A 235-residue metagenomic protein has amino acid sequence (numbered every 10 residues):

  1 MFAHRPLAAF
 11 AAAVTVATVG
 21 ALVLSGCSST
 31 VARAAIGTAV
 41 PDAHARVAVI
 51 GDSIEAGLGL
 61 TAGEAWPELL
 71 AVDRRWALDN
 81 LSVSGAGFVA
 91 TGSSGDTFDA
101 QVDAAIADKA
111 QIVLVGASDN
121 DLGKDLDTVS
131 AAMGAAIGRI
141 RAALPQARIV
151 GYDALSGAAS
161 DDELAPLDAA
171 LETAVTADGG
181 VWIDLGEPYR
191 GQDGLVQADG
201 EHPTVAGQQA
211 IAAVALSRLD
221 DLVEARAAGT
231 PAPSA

Functional and structural regions predicted by a protein language model:
M1-I50, I54-T61, V72, D108 (+3 more regions): N-terminal secretory targeting modules
R46-A48, I54-A132: Conserved SGNH/GDSL esterase-like catalytic core that processes O-acyl groups on lipids and polysaccharides
W66, Q101, A132-I140, L167-L171: A general structural detector for well-ordered alpha-helical segments in enzyme core domains, enriched
A71, R75, A107, S118 (+5 more regions): Sec-exported extracytoplasmic/periplasmic mature domains
A77-D79, R148, G179-V181: Conserved beta-strand segments of alpha/beta enzyme cores
S82, D153, D184-G186: Residue-level recognition of beta-strand->loop/alpha-helix junctions
G116-N120, I137-D168: Active-site segments of SGNH/GDSL-like serine hydrolases that catalyze O-acetyl group transfer/hydrolysis on lipids
G157-A235: Catalytic His-Asp segment of secreted/periplasmic serine-dependent ester chemistry enzymes
